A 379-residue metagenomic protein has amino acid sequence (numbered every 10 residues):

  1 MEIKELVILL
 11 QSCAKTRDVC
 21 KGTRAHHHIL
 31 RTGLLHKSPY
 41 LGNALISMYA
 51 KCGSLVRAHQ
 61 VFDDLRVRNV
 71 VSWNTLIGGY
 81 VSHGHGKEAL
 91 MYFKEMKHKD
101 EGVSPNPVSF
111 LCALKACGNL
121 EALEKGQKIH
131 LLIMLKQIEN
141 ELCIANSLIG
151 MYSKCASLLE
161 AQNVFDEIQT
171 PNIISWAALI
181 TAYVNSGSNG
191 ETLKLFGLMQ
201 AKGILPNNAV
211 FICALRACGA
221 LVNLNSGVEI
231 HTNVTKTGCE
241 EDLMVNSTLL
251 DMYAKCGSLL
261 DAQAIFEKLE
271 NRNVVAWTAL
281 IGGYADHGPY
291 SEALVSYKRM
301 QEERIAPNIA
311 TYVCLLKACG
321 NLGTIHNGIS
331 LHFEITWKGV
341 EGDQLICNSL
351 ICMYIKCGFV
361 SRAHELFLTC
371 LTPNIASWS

Functional and structural regions predicted by a protein language model:
M1-M48, S54: N-terminal segments that cap or nucleate solenoid repeat domains
E2, L6, G22, K37-S38 (+35 more regions): Pentatricopeptide repeat
G79-A122, S188, L195-F196: Hydrophobic or amphipathic alpha-helical targeting/insertion segments
